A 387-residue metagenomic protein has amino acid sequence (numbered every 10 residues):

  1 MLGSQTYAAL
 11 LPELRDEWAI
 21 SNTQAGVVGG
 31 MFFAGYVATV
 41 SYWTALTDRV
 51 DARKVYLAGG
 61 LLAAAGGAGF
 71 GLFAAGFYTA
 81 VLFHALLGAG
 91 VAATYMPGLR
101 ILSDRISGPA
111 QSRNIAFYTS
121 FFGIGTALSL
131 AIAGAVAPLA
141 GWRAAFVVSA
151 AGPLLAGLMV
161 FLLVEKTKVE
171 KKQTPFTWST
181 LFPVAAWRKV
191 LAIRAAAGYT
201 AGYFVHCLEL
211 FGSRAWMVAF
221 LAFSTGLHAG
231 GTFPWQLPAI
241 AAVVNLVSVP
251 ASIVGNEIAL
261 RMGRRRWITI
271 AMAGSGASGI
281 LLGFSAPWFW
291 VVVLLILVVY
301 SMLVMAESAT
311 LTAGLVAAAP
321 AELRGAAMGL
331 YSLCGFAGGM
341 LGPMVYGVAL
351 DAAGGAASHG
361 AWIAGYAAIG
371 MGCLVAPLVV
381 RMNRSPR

Functional and structural regions predicted by a protein language model:
Y7-A8, A195-A242: Extracytoplasmic gate region of multi-pass secondary transporters
A38-A74: Conserved MFS/SLC helix-loop-helix module at the cytosolic interface between two early adjacent transmembrane helices
R49-G59, L260-M272: Cytoplasmic membrane-interface "Motif A"-like loop-to-helix N-cap segments of 12-TM Major Facilitator Superfamily
F83-F122: Cytoplasmic helix-loop-helix junction between adjacent transmembrane helices in 12-TM secondary transporters
Y118-V164: Helix-loop-helix hairpin linking two adjacent transmembrane segments in secondary transporters
L158-L163, Y366-R387: Multi-pass alpha-helical transporter architecture, strongest for 12-TM Major Facilitator/SLC carriers used
T167-T200: Juxtamembrane intracellular "pre-TM" segments in multi-pass secondary transporters
R265-L311: C-terminal transmembrane helical hairpin of 12-TM major facilitator-type secondary transporters
